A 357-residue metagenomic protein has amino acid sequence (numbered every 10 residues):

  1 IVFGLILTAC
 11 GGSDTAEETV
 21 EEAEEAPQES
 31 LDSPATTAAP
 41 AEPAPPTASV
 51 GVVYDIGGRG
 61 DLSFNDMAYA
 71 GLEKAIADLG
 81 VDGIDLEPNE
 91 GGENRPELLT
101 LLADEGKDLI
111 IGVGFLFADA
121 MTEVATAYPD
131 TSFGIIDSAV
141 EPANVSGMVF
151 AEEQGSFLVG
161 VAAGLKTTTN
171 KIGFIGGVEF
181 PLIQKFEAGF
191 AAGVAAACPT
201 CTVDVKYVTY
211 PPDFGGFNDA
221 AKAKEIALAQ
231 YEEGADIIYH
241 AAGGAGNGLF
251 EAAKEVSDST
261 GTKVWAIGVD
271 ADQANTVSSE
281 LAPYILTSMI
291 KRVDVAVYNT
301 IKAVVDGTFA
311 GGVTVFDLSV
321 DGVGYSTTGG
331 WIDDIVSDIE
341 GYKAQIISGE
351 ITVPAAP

Functional and structural regions predicted by a protein language model:
I1-V2: Sec-dependent N-terminal signal peptides
I6-A9: C-terminal motif of bacterial Sec signal peptides marking the signal peptidase cleavage site
G11-D14: Bacterial signal peptide processing site
A16-P357: A residue-level marker of the well-folded mature domains of exported/periplasmic proteins
